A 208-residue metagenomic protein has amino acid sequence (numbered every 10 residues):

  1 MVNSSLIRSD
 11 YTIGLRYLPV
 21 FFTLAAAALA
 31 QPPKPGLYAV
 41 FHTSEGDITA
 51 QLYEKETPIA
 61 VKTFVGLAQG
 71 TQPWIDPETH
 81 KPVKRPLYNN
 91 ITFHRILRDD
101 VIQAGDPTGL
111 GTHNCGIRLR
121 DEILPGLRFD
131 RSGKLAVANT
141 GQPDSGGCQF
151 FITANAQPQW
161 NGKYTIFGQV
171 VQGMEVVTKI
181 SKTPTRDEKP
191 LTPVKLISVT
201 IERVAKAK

Functional and structural regions predicted by a protein language model:
M1-L15: N-terminal secretory signal peptides that target proteins for export/translocation
G14-A27: Bacterial N-terminal signal peptides
A25-K208: Cyclophilin-like peptidyl-prolyl cis-trans isomerases
